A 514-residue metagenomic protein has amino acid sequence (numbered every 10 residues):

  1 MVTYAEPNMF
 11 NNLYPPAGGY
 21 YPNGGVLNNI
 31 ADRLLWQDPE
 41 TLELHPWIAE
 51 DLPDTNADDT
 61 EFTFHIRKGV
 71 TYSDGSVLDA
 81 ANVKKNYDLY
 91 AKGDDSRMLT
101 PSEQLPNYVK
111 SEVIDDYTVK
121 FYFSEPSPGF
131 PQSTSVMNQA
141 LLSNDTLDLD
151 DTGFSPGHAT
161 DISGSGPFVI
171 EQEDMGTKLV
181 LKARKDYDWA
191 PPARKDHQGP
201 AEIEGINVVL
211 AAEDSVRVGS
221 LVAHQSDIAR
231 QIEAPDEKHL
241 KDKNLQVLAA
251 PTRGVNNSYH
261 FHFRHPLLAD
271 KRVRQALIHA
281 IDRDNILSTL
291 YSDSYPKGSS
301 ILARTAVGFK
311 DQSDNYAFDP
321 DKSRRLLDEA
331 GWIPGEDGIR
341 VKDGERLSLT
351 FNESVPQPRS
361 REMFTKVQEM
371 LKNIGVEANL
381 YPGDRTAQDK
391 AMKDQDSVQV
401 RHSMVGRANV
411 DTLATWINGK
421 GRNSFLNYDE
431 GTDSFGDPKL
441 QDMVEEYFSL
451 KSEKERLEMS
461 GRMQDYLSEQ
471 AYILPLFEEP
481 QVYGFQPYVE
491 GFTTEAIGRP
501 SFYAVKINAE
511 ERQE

Functional and structural regions predicted by a protein language model:
T3-A57, D88, S163, I497: N-terminal lobe/hinge region of extracytoplasmic solute-binding protein
N28, D174-L179, I281-D314, D321 (+2 more regions): Detector for C-terminal structural segments
D38, E43, V136-G205, S215 (+3 more regions): Gly/Pro-rich hinge or "lid" segments in bacterial periplasmic/extracellular proteins
D51-S96, I114, K120, L267-A269: Aromatic- and charge-enriched surface segment that lines or borders ligand/interaction sites
H65, P101-D148, P167-D174: Surface-exposed binding/hinge segments that line and control ligand-binding clefts or catalytic entry sites
D79-K85, T118-Y122, P126-F130, G166-P167 (+6 more regions): Alpha-helical secondary-structure segments
K92-G93, M98, S111, E171-K182 (+5 more regions): Extracellular/periplasmic solute-recognition and catalytic clefts
P156-A159, Y187-H239, E377-N379, D384: Ligand-site clamp/hinge motif
